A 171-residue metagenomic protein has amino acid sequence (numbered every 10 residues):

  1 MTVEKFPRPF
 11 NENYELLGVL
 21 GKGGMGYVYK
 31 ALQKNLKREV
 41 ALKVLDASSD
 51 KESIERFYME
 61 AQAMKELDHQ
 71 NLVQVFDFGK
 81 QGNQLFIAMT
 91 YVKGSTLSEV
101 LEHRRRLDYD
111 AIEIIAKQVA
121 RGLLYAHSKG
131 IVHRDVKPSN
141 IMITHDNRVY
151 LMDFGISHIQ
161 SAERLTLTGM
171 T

Functional and structural regions predicted by a protein language model:
L17-G23, V28: Protein kinase glycine-rich loop
L32-E39: Conserved N-lobe loop of protein kinases adjacent to the ATP-binding glycine-rich P-loop
D46-E66: AlphaC helix of the eukaryotic protein kinase fold
F78: Activation-segment/catalytic-loop signature of the eukaryotic protein kinase fold
G82-T96, V100: Conserved short submotifs of the Hanks-type protein kinase catalytic core that shape the nucleotide-binding pocket
I115-A116: Activation segment signature within eukaryotic-like protein kinase domains
R121-I131: Protein kinase catalytic-loop region centered on the HRD/HxD motif
